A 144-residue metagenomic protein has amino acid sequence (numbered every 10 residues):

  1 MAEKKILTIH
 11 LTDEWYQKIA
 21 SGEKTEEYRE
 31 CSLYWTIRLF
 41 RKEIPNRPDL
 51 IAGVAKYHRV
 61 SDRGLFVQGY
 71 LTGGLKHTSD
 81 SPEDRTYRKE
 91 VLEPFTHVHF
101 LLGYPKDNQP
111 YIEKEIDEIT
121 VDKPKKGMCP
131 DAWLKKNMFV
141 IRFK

Functional and structural regions predicted by a protein language model:
M1-E3: Short, Lys/Arg-enriched, disordered terminal segments
K5-I6, H10-K144: Structured alpha/beta reader/binder surfaces that contact nucleic acids or chromatin modification marks
